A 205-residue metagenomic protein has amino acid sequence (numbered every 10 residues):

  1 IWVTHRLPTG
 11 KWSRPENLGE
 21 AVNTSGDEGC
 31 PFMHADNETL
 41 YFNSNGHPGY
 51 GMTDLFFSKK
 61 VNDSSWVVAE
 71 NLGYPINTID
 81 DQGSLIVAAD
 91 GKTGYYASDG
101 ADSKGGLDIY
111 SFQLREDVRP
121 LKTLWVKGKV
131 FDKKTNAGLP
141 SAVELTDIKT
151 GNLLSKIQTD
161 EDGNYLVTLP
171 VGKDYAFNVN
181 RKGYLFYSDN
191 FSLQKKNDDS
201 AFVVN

Functional and structural regions predicted by a protein language model:
I1-K129, K133-A142, K149, S155-D162 (+2 more regions): Short, conserved micro-motifs composed of acidic
